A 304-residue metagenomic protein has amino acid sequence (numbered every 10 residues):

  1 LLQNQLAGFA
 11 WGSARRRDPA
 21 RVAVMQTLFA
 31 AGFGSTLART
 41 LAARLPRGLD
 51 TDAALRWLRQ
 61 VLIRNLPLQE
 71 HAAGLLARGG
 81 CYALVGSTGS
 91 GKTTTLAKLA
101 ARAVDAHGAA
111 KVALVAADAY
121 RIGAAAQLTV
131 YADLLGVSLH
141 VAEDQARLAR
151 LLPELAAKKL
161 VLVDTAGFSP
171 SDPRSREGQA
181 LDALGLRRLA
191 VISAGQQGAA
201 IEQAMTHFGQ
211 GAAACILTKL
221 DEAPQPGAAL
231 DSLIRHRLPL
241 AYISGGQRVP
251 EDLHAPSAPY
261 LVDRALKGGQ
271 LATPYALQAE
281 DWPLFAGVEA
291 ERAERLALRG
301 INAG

Functional and structural regions predicted by a protein language model:
L1-V112, A116-Y120, V130-D144, A149 (+1 more regions): Primarily NTPase-proximal linker/entry elements flanking Walker-type ATP/GTP-binding cores
L2, L233-G304: NTP-binding/hydrolysis catalytic cores, primarily Walker-type P-loop NTPases
G34, T93, L128, D164 (+3 more regions): Residue-level signature of catalytic and energy-coupling elements of molecular machines, predominantly ATP/GTP-dependent
G80-Y82, V112, K159-V163, R188: Generic beta-sheet signal
K111-A113, G185-I192, F208-P250: Conserved beta-strand/loop subsegment of P-loop NTPase cores
A119-I122, A146-R147, G167-P170, A194-G198 (+2 more regions): Conserved nucleotide-binding/hydrolysis micro-motifs of P-loop NTPases
A124-A126, P170-E177, A199-Q203, Q225-A228: Conserved ATPase-coupling elements of RecA-like P-loop NTPase cores
P153-L160, D172-Q196, H207: Inter-motif core of Ras-like GTPase G domains
